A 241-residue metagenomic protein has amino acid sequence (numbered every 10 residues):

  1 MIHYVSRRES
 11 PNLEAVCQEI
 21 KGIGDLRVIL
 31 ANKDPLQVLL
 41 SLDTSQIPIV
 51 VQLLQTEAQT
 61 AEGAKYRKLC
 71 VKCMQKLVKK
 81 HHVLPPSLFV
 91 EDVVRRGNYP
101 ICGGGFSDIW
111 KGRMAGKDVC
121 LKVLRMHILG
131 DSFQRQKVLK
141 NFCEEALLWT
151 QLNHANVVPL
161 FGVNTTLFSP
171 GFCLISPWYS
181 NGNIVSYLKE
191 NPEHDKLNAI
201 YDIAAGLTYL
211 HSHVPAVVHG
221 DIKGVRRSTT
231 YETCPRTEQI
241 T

Functional and structural regions predicted by a protein language model:
M1-N98, D118: Non-catalytic localization/regulatory regions flanking kinase domains
N98-G105, I109: Protein kinase glycine-rich loop
D108-G130: Glycine-rich ATP phosphate-binding loop
F142, A146-L147: Regulatory alphaC helix of protein kinase catalytic domains
P159-F172: Short beta-strand micro-motifs within the conserved protein kinase catalytic domain, predominantly in the N-lobe
Y179-L188: Structural motif in protein kinase domains
L188-D202: Activation segment of protein kinase catalytic domains, centered on the conserved DFG
H211-Q239: Catalytic-loop of the protein kinase fold
